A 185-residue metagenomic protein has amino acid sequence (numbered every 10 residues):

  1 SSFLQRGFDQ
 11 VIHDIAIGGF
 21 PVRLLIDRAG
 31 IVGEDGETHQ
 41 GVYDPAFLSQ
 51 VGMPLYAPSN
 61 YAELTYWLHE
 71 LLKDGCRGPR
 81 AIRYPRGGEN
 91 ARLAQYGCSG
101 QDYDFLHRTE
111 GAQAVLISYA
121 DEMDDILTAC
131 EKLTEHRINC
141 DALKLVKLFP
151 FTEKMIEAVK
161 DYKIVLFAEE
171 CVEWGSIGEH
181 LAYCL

Functional and structural regions predicted by a protein language model:
L4-F8, I17-Q50, K73-L185: Thiamine diphosphate
D14: Conserved, well-ordered active-site substructure
Q40, Y56-S59: Short, well-structured alpha-helical patches and their helix-loop capping segments that border functional surfaces
P58-G75: Conserved glycine-bearing catalytic or ligand-binding loops at nucleotide- and phosphate-handling centers of large
